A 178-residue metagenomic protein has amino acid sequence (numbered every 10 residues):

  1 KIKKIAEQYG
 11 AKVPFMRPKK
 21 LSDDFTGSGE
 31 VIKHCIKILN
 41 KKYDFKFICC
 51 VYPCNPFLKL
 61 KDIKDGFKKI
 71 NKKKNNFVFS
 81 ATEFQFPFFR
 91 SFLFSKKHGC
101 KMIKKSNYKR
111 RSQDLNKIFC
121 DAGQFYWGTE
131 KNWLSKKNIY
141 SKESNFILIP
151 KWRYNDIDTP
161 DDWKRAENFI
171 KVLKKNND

Functional and structural regions predicted by a protein language model:
K1-I2, N132: Short, polar loop motifs at secondary-structure junctions
I2-C49, F57-K61, D65: Short phosphate-binding loop-to-helix
I5, S135-K136, A166: Residues that scaffold the ATP/ADP-binding catalytic core of kinase and kinase-like folds
K20-D24, F86-P87, R153-N155: A short acidic, often aromatic-flanked loop/helix-cap motif at beta-alpha or helix-coil junctions that lines enzyme
F25-E30, H34, F47, P56-L148: Conserved core of the sugar-phosphate nucleotidyltransferase
I38, K69, F169-V172: Active-site catalytic microenvironments for nucleophilic, acid-base chemistry
F146-L148, W152-D178: Hydrophobic helical membrane-anchoring modules
